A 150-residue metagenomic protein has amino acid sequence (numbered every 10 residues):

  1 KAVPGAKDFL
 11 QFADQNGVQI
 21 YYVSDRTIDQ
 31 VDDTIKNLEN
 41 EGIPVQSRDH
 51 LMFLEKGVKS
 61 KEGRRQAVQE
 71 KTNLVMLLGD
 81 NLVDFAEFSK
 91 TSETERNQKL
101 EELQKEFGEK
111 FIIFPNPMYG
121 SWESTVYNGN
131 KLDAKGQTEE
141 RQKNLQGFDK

Functional and structural regions predicted by a protein language model:
K1-Y21, I28-D29: Short, acidic loop-to-helix structural element flanking the phosphoryl-transfer center in phosphate-processing enzymes
T27, V31-K150: C-terminal cap/substrate-recognition subdomain and adjoining C-terminal extension of metal-dependent phosphatase-like
